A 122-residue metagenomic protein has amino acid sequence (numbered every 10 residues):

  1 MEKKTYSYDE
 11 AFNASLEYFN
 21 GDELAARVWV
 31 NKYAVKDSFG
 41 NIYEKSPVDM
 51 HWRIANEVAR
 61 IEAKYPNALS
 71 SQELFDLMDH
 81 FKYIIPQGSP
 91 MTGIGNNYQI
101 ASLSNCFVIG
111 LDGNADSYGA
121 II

Functional and structural regions predicted by a protein language model:
M1-I122: Extended catalytic cores of very large enzyme megasubunits
